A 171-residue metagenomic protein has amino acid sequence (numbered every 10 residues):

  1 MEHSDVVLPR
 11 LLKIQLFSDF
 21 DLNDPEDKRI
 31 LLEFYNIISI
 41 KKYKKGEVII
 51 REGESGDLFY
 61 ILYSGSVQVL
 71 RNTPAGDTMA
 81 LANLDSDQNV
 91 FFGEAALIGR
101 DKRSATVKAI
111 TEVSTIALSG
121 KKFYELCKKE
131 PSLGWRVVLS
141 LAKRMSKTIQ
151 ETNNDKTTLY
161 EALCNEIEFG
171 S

Functional and structural regions predicted by a protein language model:
M1-S171: Cytosolic regulatory regions built on CNB/CRP/Popeye-like sensor folds
